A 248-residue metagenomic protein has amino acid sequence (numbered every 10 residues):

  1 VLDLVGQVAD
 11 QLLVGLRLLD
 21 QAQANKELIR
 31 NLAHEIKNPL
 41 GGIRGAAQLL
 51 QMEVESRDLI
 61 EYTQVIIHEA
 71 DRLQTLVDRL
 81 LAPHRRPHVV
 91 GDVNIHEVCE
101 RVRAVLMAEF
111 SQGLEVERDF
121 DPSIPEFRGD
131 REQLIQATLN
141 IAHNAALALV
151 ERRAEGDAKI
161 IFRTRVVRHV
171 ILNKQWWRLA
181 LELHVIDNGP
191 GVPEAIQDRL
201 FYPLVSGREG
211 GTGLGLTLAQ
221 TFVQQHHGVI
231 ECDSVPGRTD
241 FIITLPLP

Functional and structural regions predicted by a protein language model:
L13-L32: Conserved HAMP-HisKA connector
G91-R103, R163: A conserved beta-strand-to-alpha-helix junction within the catalytic ATP-binding
G113-P125, R165-V167: Conserved catalytic submotifs in the C-terminal HATPase_c
D157-V170: Short beta-strand/loop element within the Bergerat-fold HATPase_c
R178-A180, V192-P203: Short conserved segment of the HATPase_c
G215, A219: Short alpha-helical Gxxx[C/S/T] motif in the catalytic ATP-binding
